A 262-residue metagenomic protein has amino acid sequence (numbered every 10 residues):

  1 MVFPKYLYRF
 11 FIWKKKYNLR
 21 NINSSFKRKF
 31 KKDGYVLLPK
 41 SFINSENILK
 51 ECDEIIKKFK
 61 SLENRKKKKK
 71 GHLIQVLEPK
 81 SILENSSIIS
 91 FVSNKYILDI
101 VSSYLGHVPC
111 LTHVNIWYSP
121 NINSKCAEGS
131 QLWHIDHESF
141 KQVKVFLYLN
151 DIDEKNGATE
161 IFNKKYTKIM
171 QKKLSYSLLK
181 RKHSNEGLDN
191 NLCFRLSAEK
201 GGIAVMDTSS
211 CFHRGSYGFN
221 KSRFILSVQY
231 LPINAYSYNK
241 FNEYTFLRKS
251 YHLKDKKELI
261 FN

Functional and structural regions predicted by a protein language model:
M1-D33, L38-Q131: Non-heme Fe(II)-dependent double-stranded beta-helix
K5-K16, L62, I203, S210-N262: Non-heme Fe(II)/2-oxoglutarate
H107, H134-E138, L149-A158, K164-Y166: Active-site region of the double-stranded beta-helix
H113, C126-G129, V143-K144, K155-N163 (+2 more regions): A short secondary-structure junction signal
N121, F162-I169, Y230-N234: Short edge-strand/loop segments of extracellular domains
S130-E138, S210-G215: Histidine-centered catalytic micro-motifs
E138-E154, S197-A198, V205, Q229-P232: Short, conserved beta-strand element in jelly-roll/cupin
E154-C211: Double-stranded beta-helix
